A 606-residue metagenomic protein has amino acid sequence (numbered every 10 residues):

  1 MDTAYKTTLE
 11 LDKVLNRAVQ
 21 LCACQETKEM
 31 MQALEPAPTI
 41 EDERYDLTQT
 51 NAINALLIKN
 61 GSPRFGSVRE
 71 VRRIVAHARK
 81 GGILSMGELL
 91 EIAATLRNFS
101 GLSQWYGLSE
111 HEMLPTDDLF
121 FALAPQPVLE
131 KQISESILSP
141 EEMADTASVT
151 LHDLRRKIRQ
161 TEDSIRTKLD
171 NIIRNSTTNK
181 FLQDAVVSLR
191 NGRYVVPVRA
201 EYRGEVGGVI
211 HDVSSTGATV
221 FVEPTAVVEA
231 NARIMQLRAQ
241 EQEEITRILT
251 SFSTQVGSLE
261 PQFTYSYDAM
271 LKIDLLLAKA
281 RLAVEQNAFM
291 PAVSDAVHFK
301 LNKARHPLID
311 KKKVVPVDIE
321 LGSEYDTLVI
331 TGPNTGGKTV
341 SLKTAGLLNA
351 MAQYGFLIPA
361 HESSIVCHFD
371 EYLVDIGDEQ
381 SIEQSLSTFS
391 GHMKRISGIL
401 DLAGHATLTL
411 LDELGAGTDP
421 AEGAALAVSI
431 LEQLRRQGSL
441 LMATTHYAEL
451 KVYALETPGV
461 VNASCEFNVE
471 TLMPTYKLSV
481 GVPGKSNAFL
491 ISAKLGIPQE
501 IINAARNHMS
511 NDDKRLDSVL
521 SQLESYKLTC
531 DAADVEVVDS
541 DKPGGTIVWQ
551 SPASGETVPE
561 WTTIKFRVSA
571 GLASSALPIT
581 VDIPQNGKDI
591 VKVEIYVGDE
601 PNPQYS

Functional and structural regions predicted by a protein language model:
M1-T150, L154, L259-Q262, S266-A280: Conserved amphipathic alpha-helical "coupling/scaffold" segments that transmit conformational changes between domains
I58-G66, M86-L89, T246, S253-G257 (+3 more regions): Extended, Lys/Glu-rich alpha-helical coiled-coil stalks
P125-S139, E229-T250: Extended, charged coiled-coil "arm/hinge" scaffolds of SMC/Rad50-like chromosome-maintenance ATPases and other large
D153-R203: Extended, Lys/Arg-enriched charged tracts that mediate electrostatic binding to polyanionic substrates
I173-R190, A280-K303, H361: Long, charged, glycine-rich C-terminal linkers/tails
R190-F221, N231, V293-P316: SMC-family hinge/dimerization module
Q286-N287, S294-Y526: ATPase nucleotide-binding head domains, primarily ABC-like/P-loop NTPase cores
S521, S525, C530-S606: Ligand-recognition elements built from short beta-strands and adjacent flexible loops
